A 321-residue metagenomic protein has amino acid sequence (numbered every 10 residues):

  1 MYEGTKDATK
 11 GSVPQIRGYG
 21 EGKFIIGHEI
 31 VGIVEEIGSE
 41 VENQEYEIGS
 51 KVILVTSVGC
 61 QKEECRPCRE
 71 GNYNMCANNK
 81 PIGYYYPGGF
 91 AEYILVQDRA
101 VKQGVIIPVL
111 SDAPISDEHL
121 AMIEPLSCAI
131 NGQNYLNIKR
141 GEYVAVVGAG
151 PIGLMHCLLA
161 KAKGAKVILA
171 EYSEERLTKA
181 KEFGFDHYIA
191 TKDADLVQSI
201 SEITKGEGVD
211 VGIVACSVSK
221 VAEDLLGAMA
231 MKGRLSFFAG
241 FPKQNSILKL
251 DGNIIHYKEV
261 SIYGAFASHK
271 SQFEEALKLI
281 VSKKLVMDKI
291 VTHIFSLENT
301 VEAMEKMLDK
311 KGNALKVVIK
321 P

Functional and structural regions predicted by a protein language model:
T5-R66, L110-D112: Glycine-rich beta-strand-centered segment in the early N-terminal region that forms part of a ligand/cofactor-binding
R17-E21, H28, C60-V147: NAD(P)H dinucleotide-binding glycine-rich loop of Rossmann-like/cofactor-binding domains, especially the beta1-alpha1
S39, V55-S57, Y73, A149 (+1 more regions): Short, surface-exposed secondary-structure boundary micro-motifs
E45-Y46, I138, M229: Short, well-ordered loop/turn sites that connect or cap secondary structure elements
G49, E92, S111-A194, Q198: Mid-domain Rossmann-like dinucleotide-binding core that forms the NAD(H)/NADP(H) cofactor-binding site
L169, E223-G227, H269-P321: C-terminal hydrophobic helical "lid"/dimerization subdomain of Rossmann-like NAD(P)H-dependent oxidoreductases
I200-V211: A short acidic, Gly/Pro-enriched loop at the edge of an enzyme's catalytic core that lines a small-molecule cofactor
V218-S282, P321: Glycine-rich phosphate-binding loop and adjacent beta-alpha segment of Rossmann(oid) nucleotide-cofactor-binding
